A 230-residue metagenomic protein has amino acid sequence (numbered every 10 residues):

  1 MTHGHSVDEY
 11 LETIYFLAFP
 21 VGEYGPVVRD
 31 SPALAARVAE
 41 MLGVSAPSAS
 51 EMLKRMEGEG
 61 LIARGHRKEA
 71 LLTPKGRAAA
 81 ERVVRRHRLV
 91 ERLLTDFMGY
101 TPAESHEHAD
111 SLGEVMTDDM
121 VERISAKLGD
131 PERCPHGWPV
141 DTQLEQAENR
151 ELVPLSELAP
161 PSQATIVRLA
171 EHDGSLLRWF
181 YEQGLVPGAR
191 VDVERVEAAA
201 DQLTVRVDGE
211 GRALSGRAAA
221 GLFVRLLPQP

Functional and structural regions predicted by a protein language model:
T2-V44: N-terminal helix-turn-helix DNA-binding core of bacterial DNA-binding proteins
P47: Key DNA-contact positions within bacterial/archaeal DNA-binding proteins
S50-K54: Short, hydrophobic-biased segments on the C-terminal half of alpha helices that form "recognition helices"
E57-G65: A short, conserved structural fragment
K68-H87: Basic, amphipathic "hinge/linker" alpha-helix immediately C-terminal to the N-terminal HTH DNA-binding motif
V84-V121: Ordered, amphipathic secondary-structure segments that act as subunit-interaction surfaces in large macromolecular
G113-A220: Mid-protein regulatory/catalytic core that forms ligand/cofactor-binding pockets and protein-protein interaction
